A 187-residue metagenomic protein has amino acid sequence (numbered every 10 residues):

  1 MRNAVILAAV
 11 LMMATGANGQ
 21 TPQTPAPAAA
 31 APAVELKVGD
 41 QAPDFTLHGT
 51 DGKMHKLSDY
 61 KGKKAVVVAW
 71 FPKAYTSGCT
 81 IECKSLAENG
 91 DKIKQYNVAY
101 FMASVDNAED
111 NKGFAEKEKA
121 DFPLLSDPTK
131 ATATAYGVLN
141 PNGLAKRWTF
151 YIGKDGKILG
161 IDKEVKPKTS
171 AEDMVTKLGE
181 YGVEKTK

Functional and structural regions predicted by a protein language model:
M1-A4, Q20: Positively charged n-region of N-terminal signal peptides that target proteins for export
A4-A14: Bacterial N-terminal signal peptides
N18-D44: N-proximal helix/coil linker or "cap" segments that precede and/or mark the start of modular domains
L36, F45-A65: A short beta-strand-turn-helix
A42-P43, A65, K146-W148: Short loop/turn microsegments at loop-to-beta-strand junctions
D59-T80: Short active-site neighborhood of thiol/selenol oxidoreductases, capturing the structured segment around
Y75, T80-E118, T129-T134: Structural microenvironment flanking redox-active thiols in thiol-disulfide oxidoreductases
A145-K187: Thiol-/selenol-based redox modules, centered on thioredoxin-like and closely related oxidoreductase domains
